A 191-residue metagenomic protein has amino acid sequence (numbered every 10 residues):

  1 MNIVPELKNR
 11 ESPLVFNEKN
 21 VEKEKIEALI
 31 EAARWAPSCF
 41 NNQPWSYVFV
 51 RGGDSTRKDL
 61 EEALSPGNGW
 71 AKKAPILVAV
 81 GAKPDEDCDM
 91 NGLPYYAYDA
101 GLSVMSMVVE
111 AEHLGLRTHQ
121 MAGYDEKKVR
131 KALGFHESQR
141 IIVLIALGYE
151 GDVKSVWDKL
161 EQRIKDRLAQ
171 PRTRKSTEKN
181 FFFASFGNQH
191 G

Functional and structural regions predicted by a protein language model:
M1-G191: Acidic, surface-exposed loops and disordered segments
